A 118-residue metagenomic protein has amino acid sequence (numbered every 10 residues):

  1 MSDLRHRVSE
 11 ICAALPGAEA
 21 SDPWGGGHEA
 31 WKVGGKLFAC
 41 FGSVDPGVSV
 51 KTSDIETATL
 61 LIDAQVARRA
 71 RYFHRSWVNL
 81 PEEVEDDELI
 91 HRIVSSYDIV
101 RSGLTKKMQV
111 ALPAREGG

Functional and structural regions predicted by a protein language model:
M1-G118: Charge-dense, helix-prone N-terminal extensions
